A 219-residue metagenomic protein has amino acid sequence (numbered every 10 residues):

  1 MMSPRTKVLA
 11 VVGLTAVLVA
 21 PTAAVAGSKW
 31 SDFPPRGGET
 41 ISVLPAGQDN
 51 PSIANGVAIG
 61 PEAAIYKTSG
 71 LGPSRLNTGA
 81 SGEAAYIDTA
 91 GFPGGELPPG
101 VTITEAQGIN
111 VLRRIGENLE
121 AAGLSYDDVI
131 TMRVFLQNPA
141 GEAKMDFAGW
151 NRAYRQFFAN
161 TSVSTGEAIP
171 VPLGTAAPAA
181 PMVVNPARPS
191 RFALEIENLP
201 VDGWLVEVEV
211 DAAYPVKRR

Functional and structural regions predicted by a protein language model:
M1-P4: N-terminal secretory signal peptides that target proteins for export/translocation
K7-G13, V17-R113, E117-A122, D127-I130 (+1 more regions): N-terminal presequence-like segments and the immediate start of the first folded domain
